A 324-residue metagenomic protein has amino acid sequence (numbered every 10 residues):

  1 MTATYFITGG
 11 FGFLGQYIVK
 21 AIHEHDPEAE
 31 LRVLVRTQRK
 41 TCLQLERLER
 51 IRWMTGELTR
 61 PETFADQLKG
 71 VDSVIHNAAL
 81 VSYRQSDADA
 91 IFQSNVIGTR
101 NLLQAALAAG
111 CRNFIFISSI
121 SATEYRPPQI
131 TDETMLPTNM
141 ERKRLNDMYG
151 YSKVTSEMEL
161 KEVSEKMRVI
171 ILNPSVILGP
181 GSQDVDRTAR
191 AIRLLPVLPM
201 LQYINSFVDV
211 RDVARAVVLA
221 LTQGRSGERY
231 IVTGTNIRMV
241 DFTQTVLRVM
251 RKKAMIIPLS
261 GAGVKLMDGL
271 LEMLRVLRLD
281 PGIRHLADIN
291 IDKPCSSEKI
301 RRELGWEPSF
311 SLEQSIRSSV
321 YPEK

Functional and structural regions predicted by a protein language model:
A3-H25: N-terminal Rossmann NAD(P)H-binding glycine-rich loop of SDR-like oxidoreductase domains
T8, G179, P199-Y203, Y230-I237 (+4 more regions): Glycine-rich Rossmann NAD(P)(H)-binding loop
I51-I97, A105-A108: NAD(P)H-binding glycine-rich loop region in Rossmannoid oxidoreductase-like domains and their noncatalytic homologs
I97-M148, I170: Conserved Rossmann-fold NAD(P)-dependent oxidoreductase catalytic core, especially the SDR/UDP-sugar
T123-E124, M167-T188: Flexible, glycine-rich beta-alpha linker
R144-I170: Active-site Tyr-X1-5-Lys
V185-R187, P199-T222, E228: Substrate-positioning beta->alpha
A216-P281, S297, E313, R317-V320: Mid/C-terminal beta-alpha module of Rossmann-like enzyme folds, strongest in SDR-family dehydrogenases/epimerases
